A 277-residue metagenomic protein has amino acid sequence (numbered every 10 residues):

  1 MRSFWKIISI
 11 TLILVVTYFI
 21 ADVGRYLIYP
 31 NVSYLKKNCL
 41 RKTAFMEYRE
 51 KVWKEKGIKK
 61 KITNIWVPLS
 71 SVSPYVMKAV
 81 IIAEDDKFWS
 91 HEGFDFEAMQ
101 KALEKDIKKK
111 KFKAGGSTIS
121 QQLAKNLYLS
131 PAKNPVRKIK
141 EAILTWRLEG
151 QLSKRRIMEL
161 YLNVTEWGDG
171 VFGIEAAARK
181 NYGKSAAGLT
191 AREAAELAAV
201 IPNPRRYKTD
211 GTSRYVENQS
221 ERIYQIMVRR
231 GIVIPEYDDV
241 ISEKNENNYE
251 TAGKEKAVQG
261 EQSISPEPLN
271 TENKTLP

Functional and structural regions predicted by a protein language model:
R2-P277: Juxtamembrane regions of bacterial inner-membrane/periplasmic proteins, predominantly the peptidoglycan biogenesis
